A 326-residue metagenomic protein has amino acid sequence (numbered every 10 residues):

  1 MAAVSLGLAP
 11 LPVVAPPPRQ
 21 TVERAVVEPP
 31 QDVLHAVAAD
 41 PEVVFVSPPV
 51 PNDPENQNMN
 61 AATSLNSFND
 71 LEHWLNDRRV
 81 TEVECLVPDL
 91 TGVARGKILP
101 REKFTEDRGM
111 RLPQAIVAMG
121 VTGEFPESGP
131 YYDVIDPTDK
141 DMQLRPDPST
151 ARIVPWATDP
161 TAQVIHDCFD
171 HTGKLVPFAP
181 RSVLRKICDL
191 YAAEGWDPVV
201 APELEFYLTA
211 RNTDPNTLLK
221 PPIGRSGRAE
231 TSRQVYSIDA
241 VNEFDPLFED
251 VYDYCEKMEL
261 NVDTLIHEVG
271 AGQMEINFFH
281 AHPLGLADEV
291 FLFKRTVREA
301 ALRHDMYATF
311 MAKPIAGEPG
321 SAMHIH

Functional and structural regions predicted by a protein language model:
A2-V44: Long, compositionally biased, helix-prone stretches
F45-T264, L286: ATP/Mg2+-dependent ligation/transfer catalytic cores
V164-D170, M274-A281: Short, hydrophobic beta-strand segments
L204, E268-I276: Short, conserved phosphate-binding/catalytic loop or strand-edge motifs used in phosphoryl-/nucleotidyl-transfer
L208-D214, A281, P314-A316: Short, internal active-site loops enriched in acidic
P215-N216, F278-A281, M323-H326: Short low-complexity, flexible loop/linker segments enriched in glycine and/or proline with clustered acidic
V235-Y236, I276-P283, V290: N-terminal glycine-rich flavin-associated loop
Q273, L286-H326: Acidic, glycine-rich loop-and-beta core segments that form the ion-binding/anion-interacting portion of active sites
